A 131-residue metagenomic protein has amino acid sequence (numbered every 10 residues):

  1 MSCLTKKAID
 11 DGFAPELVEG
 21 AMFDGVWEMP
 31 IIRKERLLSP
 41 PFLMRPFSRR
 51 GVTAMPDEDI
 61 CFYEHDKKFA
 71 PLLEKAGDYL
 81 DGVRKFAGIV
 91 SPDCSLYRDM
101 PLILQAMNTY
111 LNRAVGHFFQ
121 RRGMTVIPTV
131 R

Functional and structural regions predicted by a protein language model:
M1-K75, A87, R131: Class I S-adenosyl-L-methionine
G51, E64-R131: Eukaryote-skewed repeat-based solenoidal scaffolds used as protein-protein interaction platforms, primarily
